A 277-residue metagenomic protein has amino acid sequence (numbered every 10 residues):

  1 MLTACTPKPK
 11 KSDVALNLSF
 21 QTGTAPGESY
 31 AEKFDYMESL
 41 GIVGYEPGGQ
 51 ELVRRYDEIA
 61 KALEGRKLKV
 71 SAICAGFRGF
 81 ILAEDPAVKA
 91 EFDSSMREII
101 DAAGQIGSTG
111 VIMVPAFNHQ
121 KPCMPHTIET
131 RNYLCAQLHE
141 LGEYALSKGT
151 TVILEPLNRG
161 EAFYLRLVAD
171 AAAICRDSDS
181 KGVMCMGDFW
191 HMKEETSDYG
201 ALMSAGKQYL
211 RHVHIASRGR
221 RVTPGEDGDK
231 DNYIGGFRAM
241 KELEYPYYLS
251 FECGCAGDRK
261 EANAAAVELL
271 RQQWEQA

Functional and structural regions predicted by a protein language model:
M1-C5: N-terminal export leaders
T6-T22, S29-G41, G107-S108, L165-G187 (+1 more regions): Histidine-acidic metal/acid-base catalytic patches
P9-K10, L82, P86-M184, E194: Active-site acidic/histidine proton-transfer and metal-coordination neighborhood in alpha/beta enzyme cores
T24-P26, E51, G76-G79, F117-H119 (+4 more regions): Active-site-proximal loop/turn and secondary-structure-junction residues that shape catalytic pockets, frequently
F34-R54, A62, C74-G79: N-terminal substrate-binding region of glycoside hydrolase catalytic domains
E46, A72-C74, I112, I153 (+2 more regions): Conserved beta-strand positions in the central sheet of alpha/beta enzyme cores
E46-G65, P115-H126: Glycine-rich, proline-tolerant flexible connector loops at the mouths of alpha/beta enzymes
R54-K67, S95-G107, C135-E143, D198-A205 (+1 more regions): Short amphipathic alpha-helices and their capping/turn segments at secondary-structure boundaries
